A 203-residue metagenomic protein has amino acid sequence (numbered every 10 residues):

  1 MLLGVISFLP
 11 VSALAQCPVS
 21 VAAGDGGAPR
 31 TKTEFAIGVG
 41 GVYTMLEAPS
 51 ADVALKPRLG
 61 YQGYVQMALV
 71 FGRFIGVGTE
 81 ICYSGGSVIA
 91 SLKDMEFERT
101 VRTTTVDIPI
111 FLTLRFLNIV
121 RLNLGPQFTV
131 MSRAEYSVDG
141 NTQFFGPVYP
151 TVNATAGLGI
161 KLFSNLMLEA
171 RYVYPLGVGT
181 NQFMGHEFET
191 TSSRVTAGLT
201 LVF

Functional and structural regions predicted by a protein language model:
M1-P10: Bacterial N-terminal signal peptides
L14-L69, V120, L124, P175 (+2 more regions): Short glycine/proline- and aromatic-enriched beta-strand/turn motifs that initiate or cap beta-hairpins
S20-A22, M45-L55, G85-T105, S132-Y149 (+1 more regions): Flexible, solvent-exposed loop segments that connect beta-strands
K32-A36, D52-E98, V106: Glycine- and aromatic-enriched membrane insertion/assembly motifs of diderm outer-membrane and organelle channel
G38-L46, C82-V88, F111-L117, R121-Y136 (+1 more regions): Short glycine-rich beta-strand segments
M67-L69, L112-L114, I160-L162, L201: Residue-level signature of outer-membrane beta-barrel architecture
R73-V77, I119-L122, I160, S164-A170: Repeated loop/turn-to-beta-strand initiation elements of outer-membrane beta-barrel proteins
A156-L166, E189-F203: Outer-membrane beta-barrel "beta-signal"
